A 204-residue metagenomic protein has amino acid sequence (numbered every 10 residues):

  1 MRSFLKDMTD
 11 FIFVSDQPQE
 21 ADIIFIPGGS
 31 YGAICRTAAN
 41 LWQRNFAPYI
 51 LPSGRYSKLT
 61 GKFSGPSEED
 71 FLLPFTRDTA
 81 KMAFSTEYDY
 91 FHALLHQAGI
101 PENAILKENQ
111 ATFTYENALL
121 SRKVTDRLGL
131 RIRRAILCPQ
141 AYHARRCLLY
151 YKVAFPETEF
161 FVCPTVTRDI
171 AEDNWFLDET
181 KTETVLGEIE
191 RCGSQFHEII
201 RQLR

Functional and structural regions predicted by a protein language model:
M1-L177: A structural signal for short, hydrophobic/glycine-enriched beta-strand patches
D169-R204: C-terminal capping/extension of enzyme domains
